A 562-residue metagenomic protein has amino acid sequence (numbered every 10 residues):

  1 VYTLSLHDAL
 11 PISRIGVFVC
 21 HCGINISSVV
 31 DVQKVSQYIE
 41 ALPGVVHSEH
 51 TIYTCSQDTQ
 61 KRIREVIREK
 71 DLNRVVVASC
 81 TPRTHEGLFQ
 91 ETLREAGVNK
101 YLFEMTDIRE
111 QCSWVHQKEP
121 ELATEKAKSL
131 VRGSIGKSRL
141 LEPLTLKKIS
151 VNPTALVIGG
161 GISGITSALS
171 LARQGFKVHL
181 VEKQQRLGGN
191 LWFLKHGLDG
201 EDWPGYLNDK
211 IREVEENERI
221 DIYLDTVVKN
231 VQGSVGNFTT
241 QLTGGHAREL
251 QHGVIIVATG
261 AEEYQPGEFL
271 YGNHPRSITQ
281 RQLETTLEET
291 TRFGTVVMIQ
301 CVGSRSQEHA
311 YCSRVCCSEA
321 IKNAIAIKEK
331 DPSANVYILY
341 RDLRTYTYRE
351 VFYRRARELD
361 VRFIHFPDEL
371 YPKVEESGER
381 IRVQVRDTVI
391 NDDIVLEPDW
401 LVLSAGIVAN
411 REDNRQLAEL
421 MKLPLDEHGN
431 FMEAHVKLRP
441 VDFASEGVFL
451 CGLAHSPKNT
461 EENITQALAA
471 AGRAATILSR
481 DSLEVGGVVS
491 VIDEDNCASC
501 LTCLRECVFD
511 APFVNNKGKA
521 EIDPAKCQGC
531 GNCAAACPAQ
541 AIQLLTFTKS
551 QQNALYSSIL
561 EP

Functional and structural regions predicted by a protein language model:
V1-S5, A9-P562: Residues forming the flavin
